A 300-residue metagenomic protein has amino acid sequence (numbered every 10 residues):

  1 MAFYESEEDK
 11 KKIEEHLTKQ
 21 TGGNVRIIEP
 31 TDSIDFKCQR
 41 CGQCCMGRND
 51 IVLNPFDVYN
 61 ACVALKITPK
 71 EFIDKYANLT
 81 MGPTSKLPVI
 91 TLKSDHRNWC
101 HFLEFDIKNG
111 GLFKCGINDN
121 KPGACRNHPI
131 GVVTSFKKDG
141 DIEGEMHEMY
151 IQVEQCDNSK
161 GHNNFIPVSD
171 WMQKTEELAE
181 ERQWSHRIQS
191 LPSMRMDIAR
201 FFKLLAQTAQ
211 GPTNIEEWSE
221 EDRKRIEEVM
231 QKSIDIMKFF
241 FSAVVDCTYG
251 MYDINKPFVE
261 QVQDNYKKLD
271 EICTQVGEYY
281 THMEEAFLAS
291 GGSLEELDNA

Functional and structural regions predicted by a protein language model:
M1-M46, D50-L53, D57-A300: Short loop/turn segments that flank or connect secondary-structure elements
